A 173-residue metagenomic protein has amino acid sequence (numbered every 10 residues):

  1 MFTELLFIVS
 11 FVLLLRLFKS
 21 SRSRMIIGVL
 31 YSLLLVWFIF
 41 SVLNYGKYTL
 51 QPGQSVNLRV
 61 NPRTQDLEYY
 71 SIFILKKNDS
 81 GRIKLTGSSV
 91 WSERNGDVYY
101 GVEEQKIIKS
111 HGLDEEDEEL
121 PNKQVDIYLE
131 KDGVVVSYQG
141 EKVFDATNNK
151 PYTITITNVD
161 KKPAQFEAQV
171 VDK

Functional and structural regions predicted by a protein language model:
M1, D172-K173: Short, solvent-exposed mixed-charge patches
M1-L17: Membrane-embedded alpha-helical segments of integral membrane proteins
R24-Y45: Internal/C-terminal transmembrane anchor helices
Y45-R63: Alpha-helical transmembrane signal-anchor/signal-peptide segments
V60-T64, L113-N149: Beta-sandwich interaction modules
P62-P121: Extracytoplasmic/periplasmic/luminal assembly and interaction segments in envelope/secretory/respiratory proteins
Q65-I72, D145-D160: Noncatalytic modules at the cell exterior or secretory-pathway interfaces, chiefly beta-strand-rich lectin/adhesion
G81-K84, D160-D172: Edge beta-strands of jelly-roll/beta-sandwich modules across compartments, strongly enriched in secreted/luminal
